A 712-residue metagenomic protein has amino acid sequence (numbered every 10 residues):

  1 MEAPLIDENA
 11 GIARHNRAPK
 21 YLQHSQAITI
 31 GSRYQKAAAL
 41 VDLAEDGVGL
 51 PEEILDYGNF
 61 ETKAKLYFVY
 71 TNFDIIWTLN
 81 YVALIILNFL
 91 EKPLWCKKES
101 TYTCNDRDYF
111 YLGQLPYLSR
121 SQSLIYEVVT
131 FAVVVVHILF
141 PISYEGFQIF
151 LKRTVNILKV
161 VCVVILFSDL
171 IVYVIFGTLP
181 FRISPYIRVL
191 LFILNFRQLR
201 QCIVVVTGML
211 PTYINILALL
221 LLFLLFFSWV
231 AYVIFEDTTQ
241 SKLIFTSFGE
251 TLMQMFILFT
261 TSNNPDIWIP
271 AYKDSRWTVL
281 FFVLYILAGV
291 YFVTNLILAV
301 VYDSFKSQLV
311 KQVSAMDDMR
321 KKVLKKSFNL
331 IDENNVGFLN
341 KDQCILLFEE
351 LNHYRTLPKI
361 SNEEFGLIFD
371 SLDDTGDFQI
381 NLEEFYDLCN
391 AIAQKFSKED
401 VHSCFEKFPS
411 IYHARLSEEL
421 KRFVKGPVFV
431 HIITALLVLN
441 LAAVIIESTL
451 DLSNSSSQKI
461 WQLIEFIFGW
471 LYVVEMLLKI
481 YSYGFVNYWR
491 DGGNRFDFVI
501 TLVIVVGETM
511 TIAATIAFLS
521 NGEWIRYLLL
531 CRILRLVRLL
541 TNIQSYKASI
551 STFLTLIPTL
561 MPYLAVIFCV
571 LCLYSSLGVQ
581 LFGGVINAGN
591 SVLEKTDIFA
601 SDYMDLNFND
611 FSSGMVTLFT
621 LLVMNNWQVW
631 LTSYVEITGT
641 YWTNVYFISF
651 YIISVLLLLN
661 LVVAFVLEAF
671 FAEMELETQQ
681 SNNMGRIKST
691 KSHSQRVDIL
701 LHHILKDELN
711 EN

Functional and structural regions predicted by a protein language model:
M1-T130, F147, I175, Q201-L224 (+5 more regions): Non-transmembrane regulatory loops and terminal regions of cation channels
Y57-G58, V129-S143, I467-Y481: Central hydrophobic cores of alpha-helical transmembrane segments in multi-pass inner-membrane proteins across all
K97, I138-Q148, F167-G177, L477-G484 (+1 more regions): Transmembrane alpha-helix boundary signature
F147-I149, V189-F192, T239-S241, R355 (+2 more regions): Alpha-solenoid ARM/HEAT helical repeat scaffolds used for protein-protein interactions
K152-V161, R490-V499: Cytoplasmic-side transmembrane-helix entry/capping segments in multi-pass membrane proteins
P180-R188, I525-L528: Hydrophobic core segments of alpha-helical transmembrane domains in multi-pass membrane proteins
N195-Q198, N542-S545: Short, solvent-exposed hinge/capping segments at secondary-structure junctions
